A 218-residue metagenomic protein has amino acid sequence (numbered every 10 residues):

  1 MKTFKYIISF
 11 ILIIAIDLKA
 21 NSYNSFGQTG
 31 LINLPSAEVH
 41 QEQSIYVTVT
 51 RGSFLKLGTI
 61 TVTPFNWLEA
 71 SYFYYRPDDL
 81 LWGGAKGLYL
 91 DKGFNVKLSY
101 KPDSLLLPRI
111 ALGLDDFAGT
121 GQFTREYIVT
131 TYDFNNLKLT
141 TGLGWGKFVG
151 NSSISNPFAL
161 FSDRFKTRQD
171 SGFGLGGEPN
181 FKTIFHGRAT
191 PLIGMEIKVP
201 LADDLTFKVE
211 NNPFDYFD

Functional and structural regions predicted by a protein language model:
T3-F4, L205: Structural motif marking the loop-to-transmembrane transition
F4-A15: Sec-dependent N-terminal signal peptides
A20-Q122, F134-N135, G146-K147, P179 (+3 more regions): Transmembrane beta-barrel domains of Gram-negative outer membranes and organellar outer membranes
R125-F217: Detector for outer-membrane/organellar transmembrane beta-barrel domains, recognizing the amphipathic beta-strand
